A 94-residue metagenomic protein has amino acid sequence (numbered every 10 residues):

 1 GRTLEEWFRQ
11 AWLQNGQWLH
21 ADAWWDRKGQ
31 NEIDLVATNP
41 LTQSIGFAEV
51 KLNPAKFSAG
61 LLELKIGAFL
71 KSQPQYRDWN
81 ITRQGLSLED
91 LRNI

Functional and structural regions predicted by a protein language model:
G1-I94: A cross-kingdom feature that marks ATP-driven nucleic-acid transaction machinery
